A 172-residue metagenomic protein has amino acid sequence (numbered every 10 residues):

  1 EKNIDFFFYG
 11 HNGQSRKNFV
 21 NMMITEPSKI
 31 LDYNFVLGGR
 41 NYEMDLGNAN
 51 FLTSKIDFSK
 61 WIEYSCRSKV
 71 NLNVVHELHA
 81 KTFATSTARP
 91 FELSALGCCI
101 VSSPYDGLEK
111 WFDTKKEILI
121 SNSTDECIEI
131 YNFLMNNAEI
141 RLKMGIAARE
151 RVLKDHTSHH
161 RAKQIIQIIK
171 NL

Functional and structural regions predicted by a protein language model:
E1-F91, A95-T114, L172: Nucleotide-sugar donor-binding catalytic core of glycosyltransferases
A88, N122, H156: Residue-level signal for the nucleotide or nucleotide-sugar donor/cofactor binding architecture
F112, Y131, G145: Short, flexible helix/strand-to-coil boundary loops that buttress conserved ligand/catalytic motifs in alpha/beta
I118-T124, F133-A138: Conserved acidic donor-binding segment of nucleotide-sugar-dependent glycosyltransferases
C127: Catalytic phosphate/metal-binding cores of nucleic-acid and nucleotide-processing enzymes, i.e., regions that mediate
M135-Q167: A charged, aromatic-enriched C-terminal amphipathic alpha-helix characteristic of glycosyltransferases across folds
